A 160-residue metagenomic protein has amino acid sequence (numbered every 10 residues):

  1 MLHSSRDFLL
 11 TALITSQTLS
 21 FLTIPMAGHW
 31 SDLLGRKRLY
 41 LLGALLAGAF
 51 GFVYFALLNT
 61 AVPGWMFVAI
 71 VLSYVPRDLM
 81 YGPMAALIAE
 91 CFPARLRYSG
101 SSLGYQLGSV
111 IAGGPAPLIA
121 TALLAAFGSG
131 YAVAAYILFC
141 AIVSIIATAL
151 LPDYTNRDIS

Functional and structural regions predicted by a protein language model:
M1-T18, V68, Y131-A135: Loop-to-transmembrane helix entry
Q17-P25, V110-G114: Residue-level signature of mid-helix packing/kink "hotspots" within the transmembrane helices of 12-pass Major
T23-R36: Helix-to-loop junctions at the C-terminal end of transmembrane segments in multipass secondary transporters
L33-L45: Cytoplasmic membrane-interface "Motif A"-like loop-to-helix N-cap segments of 12-TM Major Facilitator Superfamily
L45-A61: C-terminal ends and interior cores of transmembrane alpha-helices in multi-pass membrane transporters/permeases
R95-L124: A late C-terminal transmembrane helix in Major Facilitator Superfamily
T121-F139: A membrane-interface helix-boundary motif in multi-pass transporters
L138-S160: Multi-pass alpha-helical transporter architecture, strongest for 12-TM Major Facilitator/SLC carriers used
